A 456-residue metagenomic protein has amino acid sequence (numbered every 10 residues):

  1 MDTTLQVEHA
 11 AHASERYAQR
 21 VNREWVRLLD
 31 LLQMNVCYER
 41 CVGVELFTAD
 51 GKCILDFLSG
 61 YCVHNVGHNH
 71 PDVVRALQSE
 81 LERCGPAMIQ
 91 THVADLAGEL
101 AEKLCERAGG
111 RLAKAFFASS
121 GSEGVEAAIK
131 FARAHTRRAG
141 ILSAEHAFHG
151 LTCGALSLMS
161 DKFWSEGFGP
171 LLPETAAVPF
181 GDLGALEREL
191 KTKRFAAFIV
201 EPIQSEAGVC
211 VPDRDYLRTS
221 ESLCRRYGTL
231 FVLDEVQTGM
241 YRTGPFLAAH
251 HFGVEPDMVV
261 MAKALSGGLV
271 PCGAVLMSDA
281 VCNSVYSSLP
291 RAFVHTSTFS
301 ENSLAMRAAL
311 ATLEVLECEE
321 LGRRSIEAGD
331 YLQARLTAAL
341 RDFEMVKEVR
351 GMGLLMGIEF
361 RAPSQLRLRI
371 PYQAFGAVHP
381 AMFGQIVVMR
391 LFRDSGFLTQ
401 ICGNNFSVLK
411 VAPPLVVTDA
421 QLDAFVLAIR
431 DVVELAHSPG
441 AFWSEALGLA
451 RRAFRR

Functional and structural regions predicted by a protein language model:
M1-R456: Conserved N-terminal phosphate-binding loop of PLP-dependent enzymes in the Aspartate aminotransferase
